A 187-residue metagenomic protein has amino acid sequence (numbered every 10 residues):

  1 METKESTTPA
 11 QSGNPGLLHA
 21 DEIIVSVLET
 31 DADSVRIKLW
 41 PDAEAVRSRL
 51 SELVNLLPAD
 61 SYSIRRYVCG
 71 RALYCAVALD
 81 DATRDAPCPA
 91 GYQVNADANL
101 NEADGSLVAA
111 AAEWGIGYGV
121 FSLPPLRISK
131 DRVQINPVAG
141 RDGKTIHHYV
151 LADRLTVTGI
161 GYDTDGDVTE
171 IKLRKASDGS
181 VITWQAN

Functional and structural regions predicted by a protein language model:
M1-L39, N187: N-terminal, Lys/Arg- and Ser/Thr-rich interaction peptides
E44-N187: Positively charged, aromatic-enriched nucleic acid-contacting surfaces
